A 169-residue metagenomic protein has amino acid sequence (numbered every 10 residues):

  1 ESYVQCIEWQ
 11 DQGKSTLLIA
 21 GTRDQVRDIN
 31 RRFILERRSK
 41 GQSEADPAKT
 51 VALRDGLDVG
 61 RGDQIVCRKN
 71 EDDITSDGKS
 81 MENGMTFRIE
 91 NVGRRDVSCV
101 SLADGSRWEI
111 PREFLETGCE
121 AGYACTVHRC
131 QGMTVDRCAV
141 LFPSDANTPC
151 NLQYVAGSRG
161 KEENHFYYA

Functional and structural regions predicted by a protein language model:
E1-S101: Conserved helicase motor core of P-loop NTPases
K69, G78-A169: C-terminal accessory regions
